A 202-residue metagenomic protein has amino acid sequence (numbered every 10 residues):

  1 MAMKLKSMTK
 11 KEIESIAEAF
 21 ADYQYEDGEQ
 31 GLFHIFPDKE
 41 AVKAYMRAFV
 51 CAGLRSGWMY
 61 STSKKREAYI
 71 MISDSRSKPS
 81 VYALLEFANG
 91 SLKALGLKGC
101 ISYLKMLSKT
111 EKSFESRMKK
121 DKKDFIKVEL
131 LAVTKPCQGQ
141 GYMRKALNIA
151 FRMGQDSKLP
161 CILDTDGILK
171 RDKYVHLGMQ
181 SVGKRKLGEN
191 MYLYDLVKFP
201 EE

Functional and structural regions predicted by a protein language model:
M3-E18, Y25: A short beta-loop-alpha structural element at the N-terminal edge of CoA-dependent acyl/N-acetyltransferase catalytic
F36-W58: Active-site rim helix/loop that mediates acceptor-substrate recognition in acyltransferases
R55-S73: Conserved beta-hairpin
Y69-L131: Conserved acyl-donor/pantetheine-binding loop and adjacent beta-alpha core of acyl/acetyltransferases and related
F125-I126, M153-D166: Conserved GNAT acetyl-CoA-binding A-motif
E129-Q138, I162-D172, E189, F199: Conserved beta-strand-loop-alpha-helix junction that forms the acyl-donor binding cleft
V133, G139-R152: Conserved acetyl-CoA-binding loop-helix of GNAT-fold acetyltransferases
R144, D156-K158, G167-K184, G188: Conserved active-site alpha-helix within GNAT-family acetyltransferase domains
